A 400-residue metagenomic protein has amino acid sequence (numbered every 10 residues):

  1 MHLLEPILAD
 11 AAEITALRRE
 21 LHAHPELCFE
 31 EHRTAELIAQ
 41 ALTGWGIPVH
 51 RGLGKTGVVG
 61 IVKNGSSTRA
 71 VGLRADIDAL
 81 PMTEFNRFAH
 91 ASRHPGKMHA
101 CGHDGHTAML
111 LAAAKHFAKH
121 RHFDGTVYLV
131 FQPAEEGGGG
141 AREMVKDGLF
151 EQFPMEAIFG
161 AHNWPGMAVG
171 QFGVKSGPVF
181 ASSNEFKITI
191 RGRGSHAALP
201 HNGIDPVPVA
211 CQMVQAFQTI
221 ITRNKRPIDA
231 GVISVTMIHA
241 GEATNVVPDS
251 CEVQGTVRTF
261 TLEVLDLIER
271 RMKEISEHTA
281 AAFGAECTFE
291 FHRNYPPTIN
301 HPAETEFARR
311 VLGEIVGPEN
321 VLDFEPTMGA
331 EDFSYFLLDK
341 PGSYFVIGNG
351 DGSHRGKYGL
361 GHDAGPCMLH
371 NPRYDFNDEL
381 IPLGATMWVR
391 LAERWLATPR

Functional and structural regions predicted by a protein language model:
M1-H99, D104, A108-L111, K115-F123: Acidic/His- and Gly-rich active-site-bordering loop/insert found across diverse amide/peptide-bond hydrolases
D10-E13, L17, E30-A41, R69 (+17 more regions): General structural feature for long, well-ordered alpha-helical segments within catalytic domains of soluble enzymes
L21, G60, L73, H103 (+8 more regions): Divalent metal-coordination and catalytic microenvironments
V49-R51, E135, S176-F180, E325-T327 (+1 more regions): Short Gly/Pro-enriched turn/cap motifs at secondary-structure boundaries
V58-V59, L80-M82, N86-M98, D104-G105 (+3 more regions): Histidine/acidic-residue-rich, glycine-tolerant segments that coordinate divalent metal ions
R74, T83, F186, F345-N349: Non-cysteine beta-strand/loop elements that form the S-adenosyl-L-methionine
C211-R400: Metal-dependent amide/peptide-bond hydrolase catalytic core, centered on the "pita-bread" metallohydrolase fold
